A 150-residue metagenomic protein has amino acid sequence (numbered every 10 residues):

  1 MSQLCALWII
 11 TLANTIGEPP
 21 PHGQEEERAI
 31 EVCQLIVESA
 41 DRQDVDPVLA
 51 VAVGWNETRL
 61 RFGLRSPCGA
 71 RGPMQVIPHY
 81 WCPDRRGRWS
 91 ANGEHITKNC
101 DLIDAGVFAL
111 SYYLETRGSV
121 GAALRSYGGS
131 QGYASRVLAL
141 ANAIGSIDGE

Functional and structural regions predicted by a protein language model:
M1-Q3: Positively charged n-region of N-terminal signal peptides that target proteins for export
C5-E150: Catalytic glycan-binding domains that act on GlcNAc-containing polysaccharides
